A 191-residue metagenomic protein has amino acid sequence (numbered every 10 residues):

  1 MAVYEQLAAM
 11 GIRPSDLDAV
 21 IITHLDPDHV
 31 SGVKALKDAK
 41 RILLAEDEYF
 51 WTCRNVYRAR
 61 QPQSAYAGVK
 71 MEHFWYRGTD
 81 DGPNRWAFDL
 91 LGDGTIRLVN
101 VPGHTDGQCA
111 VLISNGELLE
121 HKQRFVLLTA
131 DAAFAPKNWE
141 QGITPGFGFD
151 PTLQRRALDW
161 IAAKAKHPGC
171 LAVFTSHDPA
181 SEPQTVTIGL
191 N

Functional and structural regions predicted by a protein language model:
M1-A2, L112-N191: Cap/insert and terminal regions of metallo-dependent hydrolase folds
M1-I12, D16, A45-N100, P151-C170: Metallo-beta-lactamase
M1-L43: Active-site metal-binding motif and surrounding structural segment of the metallo-beta-lactamase
L25, E48, G103-T105, A130-A132 (+1 more regions): Active-site metal-binding loops of divalent metal-dependent hydrolases
D28, F50, T79, F134 (+1 more regions): Surface-exposed, flexible loop/turn segments at secondary-structure boundaries
S31, K37, F74-P136: Catalytic core of the metallo-beta-lactamase
K40-R41, V69, R124, L171: A structural micro-motif
